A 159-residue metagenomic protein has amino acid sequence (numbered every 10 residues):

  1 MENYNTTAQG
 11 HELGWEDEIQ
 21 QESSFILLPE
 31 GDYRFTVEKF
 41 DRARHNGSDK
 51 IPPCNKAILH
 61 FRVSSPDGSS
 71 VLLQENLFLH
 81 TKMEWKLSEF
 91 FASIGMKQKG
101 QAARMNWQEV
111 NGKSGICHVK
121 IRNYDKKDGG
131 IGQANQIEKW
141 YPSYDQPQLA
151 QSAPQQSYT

Functional and structural regions predicted by a protein language model:
M1-T159: Short beta-rich binding modules
